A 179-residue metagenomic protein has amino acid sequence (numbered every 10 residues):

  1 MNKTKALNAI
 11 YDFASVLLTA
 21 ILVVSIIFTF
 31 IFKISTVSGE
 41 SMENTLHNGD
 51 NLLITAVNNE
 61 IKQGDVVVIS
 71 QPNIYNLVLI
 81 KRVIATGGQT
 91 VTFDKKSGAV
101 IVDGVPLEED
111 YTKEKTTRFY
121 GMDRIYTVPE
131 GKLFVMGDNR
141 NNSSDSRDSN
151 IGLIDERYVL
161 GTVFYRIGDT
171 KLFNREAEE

Functional and structural regions predicted by a protein language model:
M1-V78, I154-E179: Protein maturation boundaries and topogenic segments
H47, K62-Q63, T86, V128-P129 (+1 more regions): Residue-level recognition of short, solvent-exposed, well-ordered loop/turn junctions that link secondary-structure
N51, V66, T90, K132-L133: Residue-level marker of beta-strand positions
K81-T92: RNA pseudouridine synthases
I101-G104: Short strand-turn-strand beta-turns centered on an Asx-Gly dipeptide
G121-M122, Y126-E179: Beta-strand-rich cores of mature extracytoplasmic or soluble domains
